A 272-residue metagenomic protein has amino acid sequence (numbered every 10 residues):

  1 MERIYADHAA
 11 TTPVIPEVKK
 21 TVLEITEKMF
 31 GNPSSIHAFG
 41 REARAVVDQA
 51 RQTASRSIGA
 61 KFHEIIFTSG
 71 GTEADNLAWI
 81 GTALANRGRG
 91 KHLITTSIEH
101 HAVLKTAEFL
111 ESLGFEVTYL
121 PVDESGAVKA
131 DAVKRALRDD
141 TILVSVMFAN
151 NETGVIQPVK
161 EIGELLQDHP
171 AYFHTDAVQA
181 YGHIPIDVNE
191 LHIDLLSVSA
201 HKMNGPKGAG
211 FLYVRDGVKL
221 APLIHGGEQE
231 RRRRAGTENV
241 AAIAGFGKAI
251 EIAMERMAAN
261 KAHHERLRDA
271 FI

Functional and structural regions predicted by a protein language model:
M1-I272: Pyridoxal 5′-phosphate
